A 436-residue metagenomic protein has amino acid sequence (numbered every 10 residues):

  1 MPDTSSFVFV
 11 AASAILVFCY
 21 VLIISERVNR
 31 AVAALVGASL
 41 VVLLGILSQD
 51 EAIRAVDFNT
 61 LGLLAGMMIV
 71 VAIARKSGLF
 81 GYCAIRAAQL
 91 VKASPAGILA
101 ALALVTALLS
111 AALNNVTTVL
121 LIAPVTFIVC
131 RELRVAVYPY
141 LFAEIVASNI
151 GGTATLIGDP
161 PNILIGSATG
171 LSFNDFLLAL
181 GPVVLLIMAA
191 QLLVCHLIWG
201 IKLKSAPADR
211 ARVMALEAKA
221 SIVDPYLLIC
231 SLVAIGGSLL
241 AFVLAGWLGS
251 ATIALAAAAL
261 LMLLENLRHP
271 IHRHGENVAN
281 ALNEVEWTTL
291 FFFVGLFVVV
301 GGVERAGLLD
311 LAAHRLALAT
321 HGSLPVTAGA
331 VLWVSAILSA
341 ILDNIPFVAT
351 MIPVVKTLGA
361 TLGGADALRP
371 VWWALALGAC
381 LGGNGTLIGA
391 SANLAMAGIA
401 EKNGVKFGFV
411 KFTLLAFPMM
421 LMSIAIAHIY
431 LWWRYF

Functional and structural regions predicted by a protein language model:
M1-R75, L79-Y82, A111, G181-M188 (+2 more regions): Hydrophobic transmembrane alpha-helices of multi-pass small-molecule transporters
T4, D50-V137, T289-G364: Membrane-embedded alpha-helical segments and adjacent helix-loop junctions characteristic of multi-pass solute
F18-V28, V105-N114, I145-I157, W333-F347 (+1 more regions): Transmembrane alpha-helix interface/packing and boundary motifs in multi-pass membrane proteins, characterized by
A31, N59, A96-G97, Y138 (+5 more regions): Residues that define the loop-to-transmembrane-helix transition and helix capping in multi-pass membrane transporters
A34-A38, M68, L99-A103, V119 (+10 more regions): Alpha-helical transmembrane segments of multi-pass membrane proteins, especially transporters and channels
A84, T117-I128, L141-F142, A154-T169 (+4 more regions): Re-entrant/interfacial helical elements at transmembrane boundaries that shape and gate the permeation pathway
V129-A208, E217-I222, A367, A395-I429: Membrane-core helix-loop-helix motifs of multi-pass transport proteins
N174, L178-V184, G295, V326-F436: C-terminal transmembrane helix pair
